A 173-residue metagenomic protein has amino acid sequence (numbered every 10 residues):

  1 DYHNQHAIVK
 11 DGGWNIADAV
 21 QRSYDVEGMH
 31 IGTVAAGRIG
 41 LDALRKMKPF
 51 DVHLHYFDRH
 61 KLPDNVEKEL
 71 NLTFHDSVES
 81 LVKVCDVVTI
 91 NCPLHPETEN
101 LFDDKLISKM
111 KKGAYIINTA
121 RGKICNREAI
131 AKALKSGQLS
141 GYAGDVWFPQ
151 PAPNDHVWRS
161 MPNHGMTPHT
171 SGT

Functional and structural regions predicted by a protein language model:
D1-H30, D42, Y56: Phosphate-binding beta-alpha-beta segment of Rossmann-like dinucleotide-binding domains, i.e., the NAD(P)
N4-Q5, N15-R22, F148-T173: C-terminal helix-to-coil terminal segments
S23-E27, K48, S108-K109: Short, flexible hinge/linker loops that cap or flank conserved catalytic cores
G32-A35: Conserved N-terminal Rossmann-fold NAD(P)-binding element of oxidoreductases
I39: Hydrophobic/small residue at the entry helix of a nucleotide-binding pocket
L44, K48, L134-K135: Gly/Ala-rich phosphate-binding loop of Rossmann-like dinucleotide-binding domains, activating on the conserved
D51: Short glycine-rich hinge loops at helix-strand junctions in the catalytic core of two-component histidine kinases
K61-V157: Rossmann-like adenosine-cofactor binding region
